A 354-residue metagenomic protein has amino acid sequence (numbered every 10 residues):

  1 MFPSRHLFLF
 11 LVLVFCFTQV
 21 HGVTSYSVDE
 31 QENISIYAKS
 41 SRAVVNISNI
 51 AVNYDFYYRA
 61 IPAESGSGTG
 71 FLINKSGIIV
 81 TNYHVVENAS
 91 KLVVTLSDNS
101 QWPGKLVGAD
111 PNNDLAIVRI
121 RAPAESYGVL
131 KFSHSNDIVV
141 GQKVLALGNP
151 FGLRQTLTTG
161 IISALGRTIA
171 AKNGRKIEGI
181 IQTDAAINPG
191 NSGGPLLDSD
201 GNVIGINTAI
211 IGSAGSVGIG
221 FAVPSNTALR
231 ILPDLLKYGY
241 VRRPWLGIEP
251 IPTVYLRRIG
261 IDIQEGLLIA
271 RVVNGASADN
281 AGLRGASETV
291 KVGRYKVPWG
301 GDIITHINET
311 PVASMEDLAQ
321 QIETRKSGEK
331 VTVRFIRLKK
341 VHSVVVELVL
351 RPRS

Functional and structural regions predicted by a protein language model:
M1-F8: Bacterial N-terminal signal peptides that target proteins for export
L9-T18: Bacterial N-terminal signal peptides
G22-E265, R271-N274, M315, A319 (+4 more regions): Serine-dependent protease modules
I79-V80, N280-M315: Conserved PDZ fold ligand-binding element
V273-A276, T305: Nucleotide-binding motor/catalytic cores of P-loop/tubulin-like NTPases across gene-expression machines
